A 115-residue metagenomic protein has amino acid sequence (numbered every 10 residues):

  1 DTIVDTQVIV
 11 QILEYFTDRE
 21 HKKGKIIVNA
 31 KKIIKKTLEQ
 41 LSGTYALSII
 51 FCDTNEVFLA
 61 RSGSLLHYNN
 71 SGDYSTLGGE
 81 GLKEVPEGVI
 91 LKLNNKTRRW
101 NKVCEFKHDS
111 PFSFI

Functional and structural regions predicted by a protein language model:
D1-I115: N-terminal segments that mediate ammonia production and transfer in glutamine-dependent amidotransferase systems
